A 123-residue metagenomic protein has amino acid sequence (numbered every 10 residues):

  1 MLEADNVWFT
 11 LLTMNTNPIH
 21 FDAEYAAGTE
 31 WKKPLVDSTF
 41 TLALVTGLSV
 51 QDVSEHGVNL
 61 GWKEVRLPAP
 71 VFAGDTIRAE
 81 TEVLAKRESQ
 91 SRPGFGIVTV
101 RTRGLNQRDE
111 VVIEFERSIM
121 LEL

Functional and structural regions predicted by a protein language model:
M1-G61: Hot-dog-fold acyl-thioester-processing enzymes
K32, P68-A69: Short, surface-exposed secondary-structure edge patches
W62-L67: Short alpha-helix capping/helix-loop boundary micro-motifs
V71-T76, E80-L123: HotDog/MaoC-like acyl-thioester-processing domains
